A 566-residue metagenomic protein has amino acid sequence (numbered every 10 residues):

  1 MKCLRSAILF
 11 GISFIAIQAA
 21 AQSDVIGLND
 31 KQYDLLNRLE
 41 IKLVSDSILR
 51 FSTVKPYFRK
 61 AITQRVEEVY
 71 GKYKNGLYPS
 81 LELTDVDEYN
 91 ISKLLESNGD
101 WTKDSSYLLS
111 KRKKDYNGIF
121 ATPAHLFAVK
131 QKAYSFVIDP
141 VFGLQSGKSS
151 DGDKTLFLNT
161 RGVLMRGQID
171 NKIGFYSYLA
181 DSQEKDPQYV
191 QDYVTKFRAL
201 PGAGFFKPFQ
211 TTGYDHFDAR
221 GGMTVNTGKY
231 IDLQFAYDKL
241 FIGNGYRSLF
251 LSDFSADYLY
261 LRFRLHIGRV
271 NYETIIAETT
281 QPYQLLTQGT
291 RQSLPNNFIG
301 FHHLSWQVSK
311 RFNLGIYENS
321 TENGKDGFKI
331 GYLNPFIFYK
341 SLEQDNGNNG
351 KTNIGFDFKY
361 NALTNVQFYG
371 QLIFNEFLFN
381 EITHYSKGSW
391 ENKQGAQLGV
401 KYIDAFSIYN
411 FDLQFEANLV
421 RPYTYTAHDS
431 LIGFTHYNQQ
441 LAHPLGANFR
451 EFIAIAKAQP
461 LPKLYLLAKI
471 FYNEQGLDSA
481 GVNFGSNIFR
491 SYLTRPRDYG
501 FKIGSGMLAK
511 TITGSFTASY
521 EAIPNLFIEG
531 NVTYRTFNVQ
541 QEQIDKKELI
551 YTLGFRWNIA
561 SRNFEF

Functional and structural regions predicted by a protein language model:
M1-I8: Bacterial N-terminal signal peptides that target proteins for export
G11-F14: Repetitive helical segments and hydrophobic/amphipathic motifs
A16-Q18: N-terminal signal peptide c-region/cleavage motif recognized by signal peptidases
S23-L39: Short N-terminal segments immediately surrounding and downstream of signal-peptide cleavage
V25, D30, S45-T53, F58-K60 (+8 more regions): Outer-membrane beta-barrel channel domains
L36, I231-D238, I373, E529: Active-site-adjacent bridging/hinge elements
K42: LysM (lysin motif) carbohydrate-binding repeats in extracellular/periplasmic proteins that recognize
H216, Q307-F566: Exposed, low-structure sequence patches enriched in small/polar residues
